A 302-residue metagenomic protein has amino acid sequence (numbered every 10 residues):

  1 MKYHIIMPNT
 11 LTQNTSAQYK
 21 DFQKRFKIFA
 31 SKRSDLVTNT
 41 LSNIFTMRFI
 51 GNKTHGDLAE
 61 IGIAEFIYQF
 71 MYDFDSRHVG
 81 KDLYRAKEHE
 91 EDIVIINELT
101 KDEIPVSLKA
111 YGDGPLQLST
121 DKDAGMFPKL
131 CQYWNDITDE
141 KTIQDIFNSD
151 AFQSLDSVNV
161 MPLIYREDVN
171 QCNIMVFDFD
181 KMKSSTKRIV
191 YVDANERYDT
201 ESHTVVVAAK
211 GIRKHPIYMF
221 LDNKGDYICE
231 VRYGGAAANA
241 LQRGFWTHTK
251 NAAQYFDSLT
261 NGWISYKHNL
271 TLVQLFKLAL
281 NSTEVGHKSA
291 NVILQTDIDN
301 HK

Functional and structural regions predicted by a protein language model:
K2-H89, I96-K101, A110-K302: Nucleic-acid endonuclease domains
P105-S107: Elongated alpha-helical scaffolds
